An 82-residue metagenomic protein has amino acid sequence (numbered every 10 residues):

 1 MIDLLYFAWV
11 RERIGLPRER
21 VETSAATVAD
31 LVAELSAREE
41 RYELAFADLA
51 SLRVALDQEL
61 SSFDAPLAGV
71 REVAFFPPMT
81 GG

Functional and structural regions predicted by a protein language model:
M1-G81: Ubiquitin-like/PB1-type beta-grasp interaction modules and other compact soluble beta-rich domains
